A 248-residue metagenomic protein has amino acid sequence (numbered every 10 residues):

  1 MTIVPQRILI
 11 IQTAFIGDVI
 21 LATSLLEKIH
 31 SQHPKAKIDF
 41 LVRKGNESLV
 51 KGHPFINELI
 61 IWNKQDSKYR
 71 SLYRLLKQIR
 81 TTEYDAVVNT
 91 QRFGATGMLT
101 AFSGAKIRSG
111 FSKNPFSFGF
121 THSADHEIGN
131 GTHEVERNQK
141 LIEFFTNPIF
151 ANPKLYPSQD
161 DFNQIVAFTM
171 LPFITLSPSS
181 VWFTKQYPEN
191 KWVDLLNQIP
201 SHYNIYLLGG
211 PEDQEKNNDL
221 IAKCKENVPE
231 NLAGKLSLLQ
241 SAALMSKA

Functional and structural regions predicted by a protein language model:
M1-A248: Catalytic machinery of carbohydrate-active enzymes, primarily nucleotide-sugar-dependent glycosyltransferases
